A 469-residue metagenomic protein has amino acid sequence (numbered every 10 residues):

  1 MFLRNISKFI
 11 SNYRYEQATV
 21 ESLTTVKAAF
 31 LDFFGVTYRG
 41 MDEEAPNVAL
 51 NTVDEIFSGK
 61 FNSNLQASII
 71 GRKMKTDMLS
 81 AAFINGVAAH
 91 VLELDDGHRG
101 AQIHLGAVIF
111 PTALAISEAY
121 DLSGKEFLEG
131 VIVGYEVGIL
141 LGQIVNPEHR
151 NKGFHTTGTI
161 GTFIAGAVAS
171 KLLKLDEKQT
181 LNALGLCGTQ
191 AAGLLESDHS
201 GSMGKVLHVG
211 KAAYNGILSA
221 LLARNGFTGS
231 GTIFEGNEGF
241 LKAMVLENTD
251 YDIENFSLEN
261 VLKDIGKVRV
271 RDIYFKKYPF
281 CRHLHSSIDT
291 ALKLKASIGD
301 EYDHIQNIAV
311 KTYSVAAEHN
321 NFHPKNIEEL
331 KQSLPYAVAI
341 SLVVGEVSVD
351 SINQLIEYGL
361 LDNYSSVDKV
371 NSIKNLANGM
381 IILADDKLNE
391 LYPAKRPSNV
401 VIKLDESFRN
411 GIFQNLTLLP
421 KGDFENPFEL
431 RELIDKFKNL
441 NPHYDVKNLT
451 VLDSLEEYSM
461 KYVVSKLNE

Functional and structural regions predicted by a protein language model:
M1-Q102, G204-Y214, L221-E469: Terminal-appendage/accessory-domain detector
L23, K27, L31, I109 (+3 more regions): Hydrophobic face of alpha-helices
R39-G40, A113-Y120, G166-L172, S219-A223 (+1 more regions): Well-ordered alpha-helical scaffold segments within catalytic/enzyme domains
N85-Q143: Hydrophobic alpha-helical hairpins/lids featuring a short glycine-rich hinge
R99-G106, F154-T159, K277: Short helix-coil transition sites and intra-membrane helix breaks within transmembrane domains of multi-pass
A107-L114, G161-A167, Y214-L218, L284-S286 (+1 more regions): Well-ordered alpha-helical segments within folded domains of soluble proteins
E118-I217, T232-N237: Glycine-rich, mobile lid/loop segments that gate access to catalytic sites or pores
